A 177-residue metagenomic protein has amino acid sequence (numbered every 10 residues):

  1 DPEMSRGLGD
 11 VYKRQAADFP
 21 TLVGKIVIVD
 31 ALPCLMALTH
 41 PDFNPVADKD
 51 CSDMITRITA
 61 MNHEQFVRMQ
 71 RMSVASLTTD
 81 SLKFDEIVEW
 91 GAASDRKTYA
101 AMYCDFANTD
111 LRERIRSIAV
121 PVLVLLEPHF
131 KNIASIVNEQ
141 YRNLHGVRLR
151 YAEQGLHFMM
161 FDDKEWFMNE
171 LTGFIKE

Functional and structural regions predicted by a protein language model:
D1-Y12: Single conserved hydrophobic/aromatic residue that forms the stacking wall/gate of nucleotide- or nucleobase-binding
E3, G91, L156-M159: Glycosyltransferase donor-binding loop in the core domain
G9, C104-D110, P128-N132: Short beta->alpha connector loops
R14-D18, L22-M61: Flexible "cap/lid" loop of the alpha/beta hydrolase fold
A37-D42, I136-N138, D162-D163: Short aromatic-enriched loop/helix-cap "lid" or pocket-rim segments at secondary-structure transitions that line
A37-V46, R57-R116: Conserved alpha/beta-hydrolase catalytic His-Asp/Glu region
A119-F161: Conserved loop-alpha-helix segment in the C-terminal half of the alpha/beta-hydrolase fold that carries the catalytic
F161-I175: Post-His helix in hydrolase/transferase enzymes
